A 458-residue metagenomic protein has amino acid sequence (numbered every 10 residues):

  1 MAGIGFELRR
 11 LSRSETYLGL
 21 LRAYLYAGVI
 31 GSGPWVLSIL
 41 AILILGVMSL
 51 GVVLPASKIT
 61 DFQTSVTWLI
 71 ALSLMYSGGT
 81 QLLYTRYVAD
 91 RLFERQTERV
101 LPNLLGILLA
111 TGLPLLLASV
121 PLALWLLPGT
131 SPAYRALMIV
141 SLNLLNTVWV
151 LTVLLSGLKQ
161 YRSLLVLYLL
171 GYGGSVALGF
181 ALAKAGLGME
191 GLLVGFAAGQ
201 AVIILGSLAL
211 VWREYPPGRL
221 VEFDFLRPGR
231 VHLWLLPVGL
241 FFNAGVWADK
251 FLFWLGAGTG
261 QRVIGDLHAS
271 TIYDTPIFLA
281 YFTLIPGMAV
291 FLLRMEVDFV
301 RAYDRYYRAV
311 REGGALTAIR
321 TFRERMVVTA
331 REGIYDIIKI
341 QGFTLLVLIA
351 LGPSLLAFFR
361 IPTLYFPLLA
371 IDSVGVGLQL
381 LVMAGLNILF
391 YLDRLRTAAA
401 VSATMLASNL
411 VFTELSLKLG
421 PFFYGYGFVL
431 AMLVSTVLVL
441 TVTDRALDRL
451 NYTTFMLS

Functional and structural regions predicted by a protein language model:
M1-I44, T60-T64, L226-L235, L447 (+1 more regions): N-terminal membrane topogenesis motif
V53-T64, R95-L101, L117-N143, A357-F366: Membrane-interface helix-capping segments at transmembrane helix termini in multi-pass transporters
Q63-A89, N243-W247, I277-Y303: Small-residue-rich midsections of specific transmembrane alpha-helices
L92-L104, D274-L356: Specific pore-lining/lateral-gate transmembrane helices of multi-pass inner-membrane transport and insertion machines
W125-M138, R323-Y335, F343, V347-G377: Interfacial segments at transmembrane-helix termini and the short loops linking adjacent helices
T147-V166, A370, V374-A400: Membrane-interface junctions at transmembrane-helix termini in multi-pass inner-membrane proteins
L167-R213, F422-R445: Hydrophobic alpha-helical transmembrane segments
G195-V297: Transmembrane helical elements of multi-pass membrane transporters/channels
